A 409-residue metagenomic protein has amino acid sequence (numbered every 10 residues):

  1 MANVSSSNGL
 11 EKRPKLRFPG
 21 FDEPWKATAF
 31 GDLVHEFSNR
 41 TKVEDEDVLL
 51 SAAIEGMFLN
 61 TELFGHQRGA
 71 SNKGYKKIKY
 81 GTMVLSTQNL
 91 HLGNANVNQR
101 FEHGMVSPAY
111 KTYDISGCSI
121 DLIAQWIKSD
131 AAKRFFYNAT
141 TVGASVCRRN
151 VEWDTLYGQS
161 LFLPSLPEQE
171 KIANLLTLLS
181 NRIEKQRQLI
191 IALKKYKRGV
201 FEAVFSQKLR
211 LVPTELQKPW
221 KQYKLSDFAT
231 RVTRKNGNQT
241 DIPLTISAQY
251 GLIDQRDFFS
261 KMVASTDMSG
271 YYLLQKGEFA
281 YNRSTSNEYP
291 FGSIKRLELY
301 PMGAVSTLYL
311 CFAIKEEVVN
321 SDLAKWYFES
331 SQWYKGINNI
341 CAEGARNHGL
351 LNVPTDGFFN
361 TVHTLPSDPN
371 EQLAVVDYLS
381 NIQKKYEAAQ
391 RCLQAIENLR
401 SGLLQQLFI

Functional and structural regions predicted by a protein language model:
M1-D22, L178, I183-Q222, R391-I409: Short amphipathic coiled-coil heptad-repeat segments
V4, P24, G69-N72, S145 (+4 more regions): Short, solvent-exposed loop/turn positions at domain surfaces that link secondary-structure elements or cap domain
L10-P14, Q88, G104-A109, G143-P167 (+2 more regions): A short glycine-rich beta-alpha junction/loop motif
R13-T41, V212-N236: Non-catalytic DNA-recognition/assembly elements of restriction-modification systems
G31-K42, E46-Y80, V106, S226-N236 (+2 more regions): Sequence-specific dsDNA recognition surfaces
E62, G74-A132, S145, Y272-W333 (+2 more regions): A short beta-sheet element
N89, L175-T177, T285, Y378-S380: Short, surface-exposed secondary-structure boundary micro-motifs
E168-K171, L373-A374: Short, solvent-exposed linear patches
